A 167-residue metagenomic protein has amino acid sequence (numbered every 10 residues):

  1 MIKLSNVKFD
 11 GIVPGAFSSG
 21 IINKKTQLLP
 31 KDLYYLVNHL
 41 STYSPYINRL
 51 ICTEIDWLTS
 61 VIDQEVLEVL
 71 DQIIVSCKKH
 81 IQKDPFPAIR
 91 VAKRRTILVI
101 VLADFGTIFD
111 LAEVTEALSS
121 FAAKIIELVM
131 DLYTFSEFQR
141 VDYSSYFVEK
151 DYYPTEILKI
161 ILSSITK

Functional and structural regions predicted by a protein language model:
M1-K167: Non-catalytic regulatory/linker segments of enzymes
